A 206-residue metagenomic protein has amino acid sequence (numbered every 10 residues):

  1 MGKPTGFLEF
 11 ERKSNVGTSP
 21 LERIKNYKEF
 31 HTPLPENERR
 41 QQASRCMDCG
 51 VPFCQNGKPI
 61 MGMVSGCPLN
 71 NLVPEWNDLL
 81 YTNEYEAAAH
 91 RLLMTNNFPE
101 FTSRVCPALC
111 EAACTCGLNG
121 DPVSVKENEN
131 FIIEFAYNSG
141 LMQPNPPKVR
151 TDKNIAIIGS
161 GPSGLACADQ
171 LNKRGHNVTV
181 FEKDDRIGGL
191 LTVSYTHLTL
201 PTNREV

Functional and structural regions predicted by a protein language model:
M1-N154: Ferredoxin-type iron-sulfur electron-transfer modules and their immediate structural context
N97, G161-P162, R186: Residue-level detector of alpha-helix initiation sites
A156-N177: N-terminal Rossmann-like FAD-binding beta1-loop-alpha1 element of flavoenzymes
N177-I187: Glycine-rich FAD pyrophosphate-binding loop
G189-S194: Active-site-proximal loop->helix
T196-T202: Conserved small/polar residues in nucleotide/adenosyl-binding loops
